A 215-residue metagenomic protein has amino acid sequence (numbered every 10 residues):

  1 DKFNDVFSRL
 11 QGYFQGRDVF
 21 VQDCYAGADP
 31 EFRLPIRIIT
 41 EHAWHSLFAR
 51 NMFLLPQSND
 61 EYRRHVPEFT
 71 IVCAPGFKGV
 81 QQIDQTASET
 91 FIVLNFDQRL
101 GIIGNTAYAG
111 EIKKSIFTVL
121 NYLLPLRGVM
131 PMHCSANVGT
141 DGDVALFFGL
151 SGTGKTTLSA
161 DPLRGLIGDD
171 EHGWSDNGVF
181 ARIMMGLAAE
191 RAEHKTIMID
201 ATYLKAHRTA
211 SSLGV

Functional and structural regions predicted by a protein language model:
D1-V144, D176: A noncatalytic interaction/capping subdomain that flanks phosphate/NTP-handling catalytic cores
F20-C24, I167-G168, M198: A structural signal for short, well-ordered beta-strand segments and their strand-loop junctions that often border
Y25, T106, H172, T202 (+1 more regions): Anionic group-transfer/hydrolysis microenvironments
L34, K113-S115, A160, R208-S211: A short secondary-structure junction signal
I112, L150, G173: Active-site cavity-forming subdomains of large catalytic enzyme subunits
V138-D169: Glycine-rich phosphate-binding P-loop
G168-H172, D176: Conserved substrate/cofactor phosphate-moiety recognition/catalytic segment in nucleotide-dependent phosphotransferases
S175-V215: Short alpha-helical elements
